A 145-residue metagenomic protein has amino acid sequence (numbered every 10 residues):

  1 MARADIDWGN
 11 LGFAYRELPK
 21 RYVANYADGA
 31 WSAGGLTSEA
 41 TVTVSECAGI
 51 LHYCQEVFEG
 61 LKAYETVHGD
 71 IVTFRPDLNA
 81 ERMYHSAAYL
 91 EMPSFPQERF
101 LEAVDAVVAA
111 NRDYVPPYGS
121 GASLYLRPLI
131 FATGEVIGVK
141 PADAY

Functional and structural regions predicted by a protein language model:
M1-Y145: Conserved alpha/beta cores of soluble small-molecule-handling proteins
